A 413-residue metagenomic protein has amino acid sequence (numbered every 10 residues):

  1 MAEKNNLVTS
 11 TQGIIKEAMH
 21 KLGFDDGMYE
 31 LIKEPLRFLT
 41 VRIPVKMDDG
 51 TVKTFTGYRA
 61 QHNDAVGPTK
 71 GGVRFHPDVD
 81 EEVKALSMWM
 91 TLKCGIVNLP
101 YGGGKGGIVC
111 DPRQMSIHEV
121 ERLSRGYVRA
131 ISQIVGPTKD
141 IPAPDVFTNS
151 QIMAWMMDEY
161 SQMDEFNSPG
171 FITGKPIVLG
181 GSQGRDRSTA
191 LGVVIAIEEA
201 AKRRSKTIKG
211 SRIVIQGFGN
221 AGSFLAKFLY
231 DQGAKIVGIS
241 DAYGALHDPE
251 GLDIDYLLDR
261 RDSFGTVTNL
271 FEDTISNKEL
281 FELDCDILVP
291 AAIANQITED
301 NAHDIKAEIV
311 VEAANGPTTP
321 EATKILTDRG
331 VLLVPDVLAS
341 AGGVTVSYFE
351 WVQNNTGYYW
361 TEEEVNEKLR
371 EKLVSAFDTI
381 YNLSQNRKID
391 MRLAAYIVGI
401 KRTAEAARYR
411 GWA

Functional and structural regions predicted by a protein language model:
A2-N6, A200-A201, D304-A413: Adenosine-phosphate binding glycine-rich loop
A2-R42: Short, Gly/Pro- and small/polar-rich lid/capping loops
V41-T51, F55-P112: Glycine-rich, N-terminal phosphate-binding loop and its surrounding beta-alpha-beta segment
A85, K139-A143, F166-F171, G238-D241 (+4 more regions): General beta-strand structural signal in soluble alpha/beta enzymes
G95-K209: Glycine/serine-rich phosphate-binding loop and adjoining beta1-alpha1 elements at the start of nucleotide-handling
G181-E282: Glycine-rich phosphate/diphosphate-binding loop of Rossmann-like nucleotide-binding domains
G244-L333: Rossmann-like adenosine-cofactor binding region
